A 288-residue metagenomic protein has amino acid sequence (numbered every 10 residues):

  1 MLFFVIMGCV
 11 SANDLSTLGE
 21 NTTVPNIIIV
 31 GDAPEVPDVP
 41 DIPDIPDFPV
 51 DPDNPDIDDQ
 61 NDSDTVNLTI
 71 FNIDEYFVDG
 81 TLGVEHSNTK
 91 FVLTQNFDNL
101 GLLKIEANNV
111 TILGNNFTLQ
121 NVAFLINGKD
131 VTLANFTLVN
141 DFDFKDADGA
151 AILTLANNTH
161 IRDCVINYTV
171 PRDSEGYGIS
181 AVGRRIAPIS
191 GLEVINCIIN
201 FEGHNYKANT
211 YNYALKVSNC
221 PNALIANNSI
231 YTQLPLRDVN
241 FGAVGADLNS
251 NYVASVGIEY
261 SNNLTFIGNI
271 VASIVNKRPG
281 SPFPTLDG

Functional and structural regions predicted by a protein language model:
M1-V24, L93: Secretory targeting signatures
N13-E75: Low-complexity, acidic Ser/Thr/Pro-rich repeat tracts that form intrinsically disordered stalk/linker regions of very
V39-I42, C164, F201: Tyrosine-centered aromatic motifs in long, intrinsically disordered, low-complexity repeat arrays
F71-L82, H86-V110, N116-V122, T137-L138: N-terminal extracellular ligand-recognition/capping segment immediately after the signal peptide
V92, D98, K104, T111-L113 (+10 more regions): Extracellular beta-strand solenoid repeats
N99-L102, Q120-L125, F142-L153, P171-A187 (+4 more regions): Extracellular beta-strand/beta-solenoid scaffold signature
